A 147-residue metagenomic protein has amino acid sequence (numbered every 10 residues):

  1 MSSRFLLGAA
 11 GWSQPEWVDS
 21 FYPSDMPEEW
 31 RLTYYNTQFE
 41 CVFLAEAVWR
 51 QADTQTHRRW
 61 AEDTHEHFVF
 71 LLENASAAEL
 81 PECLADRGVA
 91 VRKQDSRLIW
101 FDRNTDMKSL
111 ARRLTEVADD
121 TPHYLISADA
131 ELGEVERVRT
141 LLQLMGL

Functional and structural regions predicted by a protein language model:
M1-L147: Residues lining hydrophobic/aromatic ligand-binding pockets adjacent to catalytic sites
